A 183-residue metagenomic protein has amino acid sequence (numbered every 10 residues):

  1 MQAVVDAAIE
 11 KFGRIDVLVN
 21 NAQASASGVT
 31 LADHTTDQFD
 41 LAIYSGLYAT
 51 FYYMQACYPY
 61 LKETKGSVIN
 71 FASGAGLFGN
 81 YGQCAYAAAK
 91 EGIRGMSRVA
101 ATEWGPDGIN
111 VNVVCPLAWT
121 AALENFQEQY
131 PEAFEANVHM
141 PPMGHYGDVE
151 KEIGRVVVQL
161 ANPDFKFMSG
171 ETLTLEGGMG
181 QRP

Functional and structural regions predicted by a protein language model:
G28, F78, V157-V158, S169-P183: Short C-terminal tail/terminal secondary-structure segment of NAD(P)H-dependent dehydrogenase/reductase domains
V29-L31, T35-D40, F134-N137: Substrate-binding pocket helix/loop in short-chain dehydrogenase/reductase
H34, G79-A87, V99: Active-site loop-to-helix junction immediately N-terminal to the catalytic Tyr of the SDR YXXXK motif in Rossmann-fold
M54, A89, S97: Active-site helix of classical SDR
S73: Residue(s) in the substrate-gating loop at a strand-loop-helix junction that position the organic substrate next
G105, N110, M168-G170: Short, small/polar-rich loop/turn modules that mediate ligand/substrate recognition or access, typified
P131-K151: Catalytic Tyr-x(3-8)-Lys segment
